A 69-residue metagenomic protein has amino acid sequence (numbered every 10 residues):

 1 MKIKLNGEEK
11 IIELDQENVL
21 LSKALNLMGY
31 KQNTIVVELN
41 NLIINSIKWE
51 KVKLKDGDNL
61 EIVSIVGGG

Functional and structural regions predicted by a protein language model:
M1-G68: Ubiquitin-like/PB1-type beta-grasp interaction modules and other compact soluble beta-rich domains
